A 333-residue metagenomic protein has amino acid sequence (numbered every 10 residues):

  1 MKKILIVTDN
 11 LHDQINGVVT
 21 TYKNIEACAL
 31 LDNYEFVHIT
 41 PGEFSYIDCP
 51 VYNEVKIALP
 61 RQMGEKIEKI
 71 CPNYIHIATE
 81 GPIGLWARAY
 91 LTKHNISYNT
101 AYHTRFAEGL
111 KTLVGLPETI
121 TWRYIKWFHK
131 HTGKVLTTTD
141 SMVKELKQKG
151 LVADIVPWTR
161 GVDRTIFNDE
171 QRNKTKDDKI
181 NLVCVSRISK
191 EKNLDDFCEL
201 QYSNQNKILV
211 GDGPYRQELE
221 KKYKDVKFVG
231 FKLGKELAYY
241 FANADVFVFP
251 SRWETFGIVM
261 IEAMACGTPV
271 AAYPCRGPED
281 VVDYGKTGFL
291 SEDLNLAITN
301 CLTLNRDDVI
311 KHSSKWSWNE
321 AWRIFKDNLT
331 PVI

Functional and structural regions predicted by a protein language model:
V7, K174-I208: Conserved donor-binding/catalytic core segment of Leloir-type glycosyltransferases
I125-D169: Donor nucleotide-sugar binding/catalytic pocket of nucleotide-sugar-dependent glycosyltransferases
G161-I180, E220: Acidic anion/phosphate-binding donor-loop and adjacent secondary structure in glycosyltransferase catalytic cores
Q217-K235: Nucleotide-activated donor-binding/catalytic signature segment of Leloir-type glycosyltransferases, i.e., the conserved
F231, Y239-A244, F325: Short alpha-helical donor nucleotide-sugar binding micro-motif in glycosyltransferases
R252: Aromatic "clamp/platform" in nucleotide-sugar-dependent glycosyltransferases that forms part of the donor/acceptor
M260, P269-A272: Short hydrophobic beta-strand element within catalytic cores of glycosyltransferases and related nucleotide-activated
L302-P331: A charged, aromatic-enriched C-terminal amphipathic alpha-helix characteristic of glycosyltransferases across folds
